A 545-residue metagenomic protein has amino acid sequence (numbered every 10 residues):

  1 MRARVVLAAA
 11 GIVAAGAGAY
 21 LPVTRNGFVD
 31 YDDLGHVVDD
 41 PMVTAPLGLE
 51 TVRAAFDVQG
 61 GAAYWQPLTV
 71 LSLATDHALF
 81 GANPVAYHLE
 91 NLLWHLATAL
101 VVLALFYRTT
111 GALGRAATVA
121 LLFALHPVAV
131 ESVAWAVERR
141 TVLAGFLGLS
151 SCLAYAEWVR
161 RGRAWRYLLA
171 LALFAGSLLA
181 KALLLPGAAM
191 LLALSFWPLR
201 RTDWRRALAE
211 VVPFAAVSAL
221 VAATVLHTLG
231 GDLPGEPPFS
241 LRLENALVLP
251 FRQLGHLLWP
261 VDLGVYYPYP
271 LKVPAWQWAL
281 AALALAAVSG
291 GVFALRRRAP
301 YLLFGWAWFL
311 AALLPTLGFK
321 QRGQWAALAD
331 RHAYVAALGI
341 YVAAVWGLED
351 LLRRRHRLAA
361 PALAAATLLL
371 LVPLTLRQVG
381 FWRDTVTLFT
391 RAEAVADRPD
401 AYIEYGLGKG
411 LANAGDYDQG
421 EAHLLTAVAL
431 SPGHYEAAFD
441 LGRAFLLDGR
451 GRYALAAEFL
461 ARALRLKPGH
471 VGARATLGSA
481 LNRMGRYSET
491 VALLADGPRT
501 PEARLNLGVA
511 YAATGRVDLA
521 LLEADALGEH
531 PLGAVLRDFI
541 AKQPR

Functional and structural regions predicted by a protein language model:
M1-A438, R443, G472: Polytopic membrane enzymes that build or remodel cell-surface glycoconjugates and lipids
V386-R545: C-terminal luminal/periplasmic domains and tails of membrane-associated envelope-modifying transferases
